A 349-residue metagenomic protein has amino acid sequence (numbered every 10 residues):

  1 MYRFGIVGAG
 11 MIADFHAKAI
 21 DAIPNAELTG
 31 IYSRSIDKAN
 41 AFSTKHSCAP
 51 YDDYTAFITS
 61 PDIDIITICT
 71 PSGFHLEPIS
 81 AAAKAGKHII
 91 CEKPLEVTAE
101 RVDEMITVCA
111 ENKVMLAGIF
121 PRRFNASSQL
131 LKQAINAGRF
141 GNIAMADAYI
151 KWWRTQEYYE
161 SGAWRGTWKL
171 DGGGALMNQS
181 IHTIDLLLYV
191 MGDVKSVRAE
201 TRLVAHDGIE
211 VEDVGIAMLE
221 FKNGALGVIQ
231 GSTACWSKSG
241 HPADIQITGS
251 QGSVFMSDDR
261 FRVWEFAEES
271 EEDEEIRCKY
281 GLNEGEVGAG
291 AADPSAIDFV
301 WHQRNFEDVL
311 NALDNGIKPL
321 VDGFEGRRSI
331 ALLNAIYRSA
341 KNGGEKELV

Functional and structural regions predicted by a protein language model:
M1-H46: N-terminal Rossmann-like dinucleotide-binding module
C48-V108, W301: Beta-loop-alpha module in the N-terminal Rossmann-like domain of NAD(P)-dependent dehydrogenases, especially those
D52, I68, C91, L116-G118 (+2 more regions): Hydrophobic residues in well-ordered beta-strands that form the structural core
D103-R122, G141-A148: Rossmann-fold dehydrogenase core element
V114, G141-M145, R338-V349: C-terminal capping/lid region of NAD(P)-dependent oxidoreductase domains
R122-I209, G343: Predominantly a Rossmann-like dinucleotide-binding segment in NAD(P)-dependent oxidoreductases
F221, D244-F324, V349: C-terminal glycine/acidic-rich active-site capping loop/insertion
